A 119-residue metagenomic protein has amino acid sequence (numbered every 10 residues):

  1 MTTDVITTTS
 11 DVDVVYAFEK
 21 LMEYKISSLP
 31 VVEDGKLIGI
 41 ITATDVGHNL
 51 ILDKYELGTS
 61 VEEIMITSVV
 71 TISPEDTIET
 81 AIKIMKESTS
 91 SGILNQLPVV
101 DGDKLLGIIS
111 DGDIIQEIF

Functional and structural regions predicted by a protein language model:
M1-V5, T59-V69: Bateman (tandem CBS) regulatory domains
T3-V15, I40-H48: Short N-terminal helix-initiation segments at or just after the protein's N-terminus
T7-K25, V32, I72-I93, V100 (+1 more regions): The conserved cystathionine-beta-synthase
V12, I41, T59, D76 (+1 more regions): Short beta-to-alpha loop/turn elements within the nucleotide-binding domains of ABC transporters
D13, D45-V46, E63-I64, T77 (+1 more regions): Histidine- and aromatic-rich ligand-binding microenvironments
L21, L29-T44, M85, L97-D113: A glycine-centered beta-loop-beta connector
G47-T59, I114-F119: A short, polar/charged loop-to-alpha-helix boundary motif
